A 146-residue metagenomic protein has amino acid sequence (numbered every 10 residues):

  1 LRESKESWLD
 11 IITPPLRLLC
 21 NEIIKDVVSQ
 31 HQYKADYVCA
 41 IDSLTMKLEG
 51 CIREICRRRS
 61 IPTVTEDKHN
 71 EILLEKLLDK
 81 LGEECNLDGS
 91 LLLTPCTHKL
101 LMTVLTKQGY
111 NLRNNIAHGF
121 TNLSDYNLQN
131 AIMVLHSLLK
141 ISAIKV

Functional and structural regions predicted by a protein language model:
L1-S4, D36, D79-N115: Short, mixed-charge amphipathic alpha-helical segments
L1-V38: Charged alpha-helical initiation segments
S4, W8, A40, L105-T106 (+1 more regions): Helix-start/N-cap signature of alpha-helical segments
P15-L18, E22, G50-E54, R58 (+2 more regions): Generic, well-ordered alpha-helical scaffold segments in large soluble proteins
D26-L44, R53-I72: Short acidic alpha-helical/loop segments enriched in Asp/Glu that coordinate divalent cations
T63-L87: Extended hydrophobic/aromatic segments used for targeting, binding, or gating
H98-V146: Charge-enriched, short contiguous segments at helix-coil
